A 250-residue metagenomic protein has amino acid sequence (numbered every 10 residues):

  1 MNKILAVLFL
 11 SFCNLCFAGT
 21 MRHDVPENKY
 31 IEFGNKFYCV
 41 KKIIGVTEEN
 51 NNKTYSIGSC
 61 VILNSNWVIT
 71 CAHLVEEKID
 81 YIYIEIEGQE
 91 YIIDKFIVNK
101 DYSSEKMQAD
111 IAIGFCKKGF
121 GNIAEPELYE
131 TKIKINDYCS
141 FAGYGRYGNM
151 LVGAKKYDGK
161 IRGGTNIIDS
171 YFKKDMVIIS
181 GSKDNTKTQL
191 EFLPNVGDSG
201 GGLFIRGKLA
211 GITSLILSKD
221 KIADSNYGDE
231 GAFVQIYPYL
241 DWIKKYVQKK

Functional and structural regions predicted by a protein language model:
M1-I4: Positively charged n-region of N-terminal signal peptides that target proteins for export
F9-A18: Hydrophobic h-region of N-terminal signal peptides that target proteins for export in Gram-negative bacteria
G19-Y30, S56-L74, K160-G163, I168-Y171 (+1 more regions): C-terminal subregion of chymotrypsin/trypsin-like serine protease catalytic domains
K36-K42, G58, I82, D94 (+5 more regions): Extracytoplasmic/periplasmic beta-strand context in beta-sandwich domains, especially the cupredoxin/COX2 CuA-binding
V40, G45-S65, K106, G200: A conserved glycine-rich beta-strand in the N-terminal activation segment of trypsin-fold
Y55-I57, L63-S65, I69-K106, K134 (+3 more regions): Catalytic-histidine neighborhood of serine endopeptidases, predominantly the chymotrypsin-like S1/PA family
Y102-E105, K156-Y157, E191-N195: Short Gly/Pro-enriched turn/cap motifs at secondary-structure boundaries
I111, C116-E191, S218, I236-L240: Chymotrypsin/trypsin-fold serine protease catalytic domain
